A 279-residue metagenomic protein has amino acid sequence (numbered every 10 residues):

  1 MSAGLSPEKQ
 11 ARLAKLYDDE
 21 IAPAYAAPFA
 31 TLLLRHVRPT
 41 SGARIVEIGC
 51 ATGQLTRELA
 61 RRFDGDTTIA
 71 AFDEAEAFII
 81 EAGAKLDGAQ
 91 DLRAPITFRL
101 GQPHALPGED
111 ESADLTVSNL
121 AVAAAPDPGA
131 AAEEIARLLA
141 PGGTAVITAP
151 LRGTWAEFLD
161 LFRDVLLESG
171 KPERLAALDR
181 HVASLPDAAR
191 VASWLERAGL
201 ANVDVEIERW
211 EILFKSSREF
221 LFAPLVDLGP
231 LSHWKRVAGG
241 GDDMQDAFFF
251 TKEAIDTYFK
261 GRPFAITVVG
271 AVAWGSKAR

Functional and structural regions predicted by a protein language model:
M1-K15: N-terminal, positively charged/glycine-rich alpha-helical extensions of SAM-dependent methyltransferases
P23-S41, E58: Conserved alpha-helix/loop element of class I SAM-dependent methyltransferases that forms part of the SAM/SAH-binding
R44-L106: Class I SAM-dependent methyltransferase SAM/SAH-binding core
H104-T116: A short acidic, Gly/Pro-enriched loop at the edge of an enzyme's catalytic core that lines a small-molecule cofactor
L115-P128, A149: A short SAM/SAH-binding and catalytic strip from SAM-dependent methyltransferases
A125-P126, L139-P141: Helix-to-beta-strand junctions that scaffold the AdoMet/dcAdoMet cofactor pocket in Class I SAM-dependent enzymes
G129, G142-K215: Conserved catalytic/acceptor-binding region of the Class I
D204-R262: C-terminal helical/coil "lid" or tail adjacent to the Rossmann-like core of SAM-dependent
